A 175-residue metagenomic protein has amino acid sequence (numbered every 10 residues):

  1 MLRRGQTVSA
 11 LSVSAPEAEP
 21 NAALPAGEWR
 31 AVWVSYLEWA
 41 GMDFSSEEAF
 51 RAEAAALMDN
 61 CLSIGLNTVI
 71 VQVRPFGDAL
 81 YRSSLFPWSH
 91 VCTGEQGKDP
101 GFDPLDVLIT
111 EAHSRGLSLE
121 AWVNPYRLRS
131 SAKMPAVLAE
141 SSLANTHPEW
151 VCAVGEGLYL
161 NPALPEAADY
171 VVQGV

Functional and structural regions predicted by a protein language model:
M1-N67, V71: Mature N-terminal, pre-catalytic/accessory segment of carbohydrate-active enzymes
L24-A52, E120-A121, P125-V175: Active-site-adjacent "subsite" loops/lids of carbohydrate-active enzymes
R30, R74, H113-R115: Basic side chains
S46-I64, V91-R115, A168-Q173: Aromatic- and glycine-enriched glycan-recognition loops and surfaces that form the carbohydrate-binding subsites
I64-P100: Aromatic-lined carbohydrate-binding/catalytic grooves of carbohydrate-active enzymes
L66-V71, F102-T110, V154-N161: Low-complexity, flexible helical/coil segments
T68-Q72, S118-N124: Outer-envelope exported proteins of Gram-negative bacteria
